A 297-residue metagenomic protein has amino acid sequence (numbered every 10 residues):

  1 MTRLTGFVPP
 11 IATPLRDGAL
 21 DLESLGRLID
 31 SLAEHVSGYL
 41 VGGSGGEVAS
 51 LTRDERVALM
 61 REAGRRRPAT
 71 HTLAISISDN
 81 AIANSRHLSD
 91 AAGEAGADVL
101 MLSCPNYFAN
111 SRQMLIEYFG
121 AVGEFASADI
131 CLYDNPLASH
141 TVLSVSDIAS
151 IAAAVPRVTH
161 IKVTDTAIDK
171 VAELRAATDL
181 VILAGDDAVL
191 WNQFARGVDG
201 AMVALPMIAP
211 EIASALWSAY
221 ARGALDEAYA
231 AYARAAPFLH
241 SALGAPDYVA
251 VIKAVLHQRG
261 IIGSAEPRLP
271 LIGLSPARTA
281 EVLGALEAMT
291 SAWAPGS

Functional and structural regions predicted by a protein language model:
T2, G6-P14, S31-V36, G197-V198 (+2 more regions): C-terminal alpha-helical cap/extension of soluble enzyme domains
T2-H140, S150-A152, T159, L256: Active-site beta->alpha loop and helix N-cap motifs at the rims of alpha/beta catalytic domains
S24, E55, M114, T166 (+3 more regions): Soluble or luminal CAZymes and related metallo-dependent hydrolases
G26, V57, R61, R86 (+5 more regions): Generic alpha-helical structural signal
T52-D54, R112-L115, L143-V145, A195 (+2 more regions): Short secondary-structure transition/capping segments
S89, L190, K253: Short glycine-/small-residue-rich flexible loop motifs, especially phosphate/cofactor-binding loops
F125, P136-A236, H240-G244: Catalytic alpha/beta core domains of metabolic enzymes, predominantly
